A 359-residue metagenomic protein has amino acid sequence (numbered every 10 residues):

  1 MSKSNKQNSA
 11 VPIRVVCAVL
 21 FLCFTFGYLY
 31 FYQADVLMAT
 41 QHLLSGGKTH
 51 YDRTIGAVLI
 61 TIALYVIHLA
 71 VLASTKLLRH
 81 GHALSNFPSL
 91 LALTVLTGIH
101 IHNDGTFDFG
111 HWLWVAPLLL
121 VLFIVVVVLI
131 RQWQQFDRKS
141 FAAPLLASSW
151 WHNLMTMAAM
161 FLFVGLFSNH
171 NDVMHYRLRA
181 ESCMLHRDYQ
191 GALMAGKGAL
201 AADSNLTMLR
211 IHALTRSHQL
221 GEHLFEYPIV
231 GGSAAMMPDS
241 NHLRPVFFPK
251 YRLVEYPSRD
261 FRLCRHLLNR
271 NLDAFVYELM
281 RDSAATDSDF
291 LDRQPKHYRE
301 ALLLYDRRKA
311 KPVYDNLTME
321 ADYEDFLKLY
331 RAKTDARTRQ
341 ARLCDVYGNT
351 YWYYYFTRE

Functional and structural regions predicted by a protein language model:
M1-S89: Membrane-anchoring hydrophobic segments
F24-L29, S89-I101, A158-V164: Aromatic-anchored segments of alpha-helical transmembrane domains
L44-I55, F107-W114, P144-L145: Membrane-interface segments at the starts/ends of alpha-helical transmembrane spans
A83-F141: Membrane-embedded alpha-helical segments of integral membrane proteins
K139-S148, S168, Y176, A180: Canonical alpha-helical transmembrane segment with a positive-inside/aromatic-interface signature
L145-N171: Internal/C-terminal transmembrane anchor helices
N169-D282: Soluble catalytic regions of membrane-associated enzymes that act on cell-envelope and secretory-pathway components
P249, L253-E359: Solvent-exposed soluble domains appended to multi-pass membrane proteins
